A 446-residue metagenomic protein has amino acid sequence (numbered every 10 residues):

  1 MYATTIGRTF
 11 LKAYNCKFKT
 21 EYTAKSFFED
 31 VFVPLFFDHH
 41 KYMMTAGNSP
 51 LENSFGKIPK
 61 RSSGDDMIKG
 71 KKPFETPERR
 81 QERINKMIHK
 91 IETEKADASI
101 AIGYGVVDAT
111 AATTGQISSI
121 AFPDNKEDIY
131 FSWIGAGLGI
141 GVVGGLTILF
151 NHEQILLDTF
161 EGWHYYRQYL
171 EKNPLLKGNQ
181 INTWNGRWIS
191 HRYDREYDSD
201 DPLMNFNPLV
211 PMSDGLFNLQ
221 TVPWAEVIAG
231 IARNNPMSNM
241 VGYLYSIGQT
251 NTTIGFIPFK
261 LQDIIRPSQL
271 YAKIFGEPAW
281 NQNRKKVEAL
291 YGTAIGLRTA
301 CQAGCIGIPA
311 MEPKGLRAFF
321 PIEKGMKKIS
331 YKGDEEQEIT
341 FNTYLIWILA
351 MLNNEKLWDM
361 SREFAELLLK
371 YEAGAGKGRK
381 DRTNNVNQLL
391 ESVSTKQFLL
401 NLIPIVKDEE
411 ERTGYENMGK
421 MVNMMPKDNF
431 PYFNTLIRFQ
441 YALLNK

Functional and structural regions predicted by a protein language model:
M1-Y104, T113, N151-D158, Y193 (+1 more regions): N-terminal alpha-helical interaction blocks
T5, T9, F37, P50 (+11 more regions): Alpha-helical structural elements
K19, N251-F256, G333-D334: Intrinsic-disorder/low-complexity loop/linker signature
I58, S62, M67-K72, M87 (+19 more regions): Generic structural signal for hydrophobic core residues of well-folded globular domains
T93-G137: Elongated alpha-helical scaffolds
D108-A111, L146, L176, N385: A near-ubiquitous, low-amplitude feature marking generic local secondary-structure context
S118-R284: Domain-exit/linker segments immediately C-terminal to small folded modules
I264-K446: Extended, amphipathic alpha-helical scaffolds
